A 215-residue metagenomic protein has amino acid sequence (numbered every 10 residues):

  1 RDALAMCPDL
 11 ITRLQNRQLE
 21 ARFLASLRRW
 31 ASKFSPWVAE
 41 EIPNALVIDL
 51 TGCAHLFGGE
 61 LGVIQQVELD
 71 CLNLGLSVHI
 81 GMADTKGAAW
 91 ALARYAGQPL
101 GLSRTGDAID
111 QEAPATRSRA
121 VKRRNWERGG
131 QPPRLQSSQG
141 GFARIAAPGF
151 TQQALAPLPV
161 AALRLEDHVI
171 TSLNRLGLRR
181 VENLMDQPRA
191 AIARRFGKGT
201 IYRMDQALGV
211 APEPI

Functional and structural regions predicted by a protein language model:
R1-I215: Gly/Gly-Pro- and Ser/Thr-rich, intrinsically disordered tail segments characteristic of DNA damage-repair and tolerance
